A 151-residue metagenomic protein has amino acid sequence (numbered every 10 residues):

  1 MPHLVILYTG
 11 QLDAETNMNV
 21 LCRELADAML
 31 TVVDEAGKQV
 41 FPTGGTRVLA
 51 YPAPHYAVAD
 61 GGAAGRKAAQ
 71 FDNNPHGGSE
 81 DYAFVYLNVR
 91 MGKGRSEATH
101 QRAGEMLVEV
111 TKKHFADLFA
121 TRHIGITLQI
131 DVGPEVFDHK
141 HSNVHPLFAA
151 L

Functional and structural regions predicted by a protein language model:
M1-L151: A domain-level signal for the structural core that forms small-molecule/cofactor-binding pockets and catalytic centers
